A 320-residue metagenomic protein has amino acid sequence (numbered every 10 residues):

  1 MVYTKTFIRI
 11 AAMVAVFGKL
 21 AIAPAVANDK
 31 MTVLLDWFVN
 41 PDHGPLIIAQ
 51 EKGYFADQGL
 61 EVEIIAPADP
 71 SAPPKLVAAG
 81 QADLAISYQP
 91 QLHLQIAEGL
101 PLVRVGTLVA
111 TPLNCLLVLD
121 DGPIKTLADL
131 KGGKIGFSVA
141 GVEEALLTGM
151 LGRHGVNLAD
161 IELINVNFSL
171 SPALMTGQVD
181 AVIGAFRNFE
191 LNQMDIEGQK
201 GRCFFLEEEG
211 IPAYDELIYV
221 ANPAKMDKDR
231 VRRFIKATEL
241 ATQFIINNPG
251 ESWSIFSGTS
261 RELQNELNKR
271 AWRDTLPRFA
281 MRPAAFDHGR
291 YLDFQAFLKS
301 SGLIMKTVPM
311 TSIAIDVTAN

Functional and structural regions predicted by a protein language model:
M1-T6: N-terminal secretory signal peptides that target proteins for export/translocation
R9-A21: Bacterial N-terminal signal peptides
I22-A27: Sec/Tat signal peptide C-region and signal peptidase I cleavage site
D29-N167, S171-T176, D180-N188, C203-F204 (+1 more regions): Short, glycine-/small- and polar/acidic-enriched structural segments that line small-molecule recognition paths
P90, F168-T259: Pocket-lining segment of extracytoplasmic ligand-binding domains
L108-V118, Q199-A224, I235, A271-T275 (+1 more regions): Periplasmic-binding protein-like
D227-L303: Secondary-structure end/capping motifs
L292-N320: Conserved C-terminal helix/tail region of periplasmic/extracytoplasmic solute-binding proteins
